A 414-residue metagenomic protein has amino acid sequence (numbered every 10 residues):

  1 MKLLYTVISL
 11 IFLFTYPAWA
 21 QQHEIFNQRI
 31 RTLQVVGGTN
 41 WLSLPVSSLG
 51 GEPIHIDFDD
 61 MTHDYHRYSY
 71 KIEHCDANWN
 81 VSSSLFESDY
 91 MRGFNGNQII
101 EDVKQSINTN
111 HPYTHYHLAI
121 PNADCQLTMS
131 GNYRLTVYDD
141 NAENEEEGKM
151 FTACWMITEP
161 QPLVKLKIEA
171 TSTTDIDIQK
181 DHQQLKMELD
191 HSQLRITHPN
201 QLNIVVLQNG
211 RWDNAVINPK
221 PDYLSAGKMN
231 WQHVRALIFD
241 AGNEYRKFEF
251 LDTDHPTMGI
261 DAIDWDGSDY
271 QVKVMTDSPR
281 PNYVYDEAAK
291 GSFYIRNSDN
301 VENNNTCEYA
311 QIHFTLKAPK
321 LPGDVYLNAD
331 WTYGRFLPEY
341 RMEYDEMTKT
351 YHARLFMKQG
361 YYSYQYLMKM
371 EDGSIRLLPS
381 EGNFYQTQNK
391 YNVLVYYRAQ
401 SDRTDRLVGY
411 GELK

Functional and structural regions predicted by a protein language model:
M1-Q22: Bacterial Sec-dependent N-terminal signal peptides
F26-D76, D177-H191, D299-F314: Contiguous beta-strand segments within globular domains
A77-W79, C125-Q126, D139-M150, R211-W212 (+2 more regions): Short acidic/polar inter-strand loop motif in beta-rich domains
M91-Y116, W212-L224, Q311-Q359, E371-S401: Aromatic-rich carbohydrate-binding modules that target alpha-glucans
N110-D140: Ligand-binding face of N-terminal immunoglobulin V-set domains in extracellular IgSF glycoproteins
I157-K180, Y385-V408: Low-complexity, Pro/Ser/Thr- and charge-rich linker/hinge segments at domain boundaries
T197-Y283: Long, internal scaffold/assembly segments composed of regular secondary structure
V272-L321, D405-K414: Basic K/R-rich, polyanion-interacting modules in nucleoproteins and related proteins
